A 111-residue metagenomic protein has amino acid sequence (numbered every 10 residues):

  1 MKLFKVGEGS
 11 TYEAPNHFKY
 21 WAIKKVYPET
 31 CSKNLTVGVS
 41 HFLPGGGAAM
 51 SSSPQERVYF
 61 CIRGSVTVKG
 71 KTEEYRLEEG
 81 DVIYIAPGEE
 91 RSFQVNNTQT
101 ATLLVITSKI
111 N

Functional and structural regions predicted by a protein language model:
M1-L35: A short, N-terminal "cap"/entry segment at the start of jelly-roll beta-barrel domains of the cupin/DSBH fold
K24, T36-S53, P87: Conserved short histidine dyad/triad with adjacent acidic residue
E29, G47-S53, Y75, Q94-N96: Short histidine-centered beta-strand/loop micro-motifs that create catalytic or ligand/metal-coordination sites
H41-F42, S53-V68: Short, conserved beta-strand element in jelly-roll/cupin
K71-P87: Short acidic-glycine-tyrosine-enriched beta hairpin
P87-N111: Ligand-binding loop in jelly-roll beta-barrel domains
